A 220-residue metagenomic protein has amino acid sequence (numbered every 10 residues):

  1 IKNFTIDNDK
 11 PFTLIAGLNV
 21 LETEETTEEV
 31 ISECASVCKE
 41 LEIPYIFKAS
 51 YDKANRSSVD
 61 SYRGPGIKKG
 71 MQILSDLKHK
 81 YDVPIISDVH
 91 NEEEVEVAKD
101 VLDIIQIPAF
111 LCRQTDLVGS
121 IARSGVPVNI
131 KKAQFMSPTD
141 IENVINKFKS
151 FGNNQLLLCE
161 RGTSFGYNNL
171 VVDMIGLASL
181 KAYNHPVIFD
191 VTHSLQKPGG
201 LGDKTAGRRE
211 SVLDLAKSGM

Functional and structural regions predicted by a protein language model:
I1-L14, Q72: N-terminal amphipathic alpha-helix/helix-capping segment at the start of soluble metabolic enzymes
L18-T27, Y45-I67: Glycine-rich, proline-tolerant flexible connector loops at the mouths of alpha/beta enzymes
V20-C34, P65-Q72, A206-K217: Glycine-rich anion/phosphate-binding loops
E33-L41, D60-I86, I121-P127, G176-V187 (+1 more regions): Alpha-helix-loop-beta-strand connector modules within alpha/beta enzyme cores
I43-S50, P84-V89, F189: Short beta-strand segments at enzyme active-site cores
P65-G66, K80-E94, D103-D116, P127-P138 (+1 more regions): Catalytic beta/alpha-barrel core
S124-G125, N129-M220: Catalytic alpha/beta core domains of metabolic enzymes, predominantly
